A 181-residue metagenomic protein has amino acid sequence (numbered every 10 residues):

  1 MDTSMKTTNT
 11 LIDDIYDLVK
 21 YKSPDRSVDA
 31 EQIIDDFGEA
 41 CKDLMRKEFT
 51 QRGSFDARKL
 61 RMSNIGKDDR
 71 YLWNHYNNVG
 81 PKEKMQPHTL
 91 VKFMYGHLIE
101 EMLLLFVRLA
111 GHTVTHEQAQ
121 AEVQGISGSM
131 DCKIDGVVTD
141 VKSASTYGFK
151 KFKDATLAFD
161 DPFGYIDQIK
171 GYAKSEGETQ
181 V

Functional and structural regions predicted by a protein language model:
M1-V138, S145-F163: Metal-dependent nuclease catalytic cores that hydrolyze phosphodiester bonds in DNA/RNA, characterized by
A110, S175-E176: Alpha-helix C-cap/termination motif
D161-S175: Membrane-associated lipid acylation/remodeling enzymes share a hydrophobic transmembrane-juxtamembrane segment
G177-V181: Substrate-binding beta-hairpin/strand module that engages nucleic acids
